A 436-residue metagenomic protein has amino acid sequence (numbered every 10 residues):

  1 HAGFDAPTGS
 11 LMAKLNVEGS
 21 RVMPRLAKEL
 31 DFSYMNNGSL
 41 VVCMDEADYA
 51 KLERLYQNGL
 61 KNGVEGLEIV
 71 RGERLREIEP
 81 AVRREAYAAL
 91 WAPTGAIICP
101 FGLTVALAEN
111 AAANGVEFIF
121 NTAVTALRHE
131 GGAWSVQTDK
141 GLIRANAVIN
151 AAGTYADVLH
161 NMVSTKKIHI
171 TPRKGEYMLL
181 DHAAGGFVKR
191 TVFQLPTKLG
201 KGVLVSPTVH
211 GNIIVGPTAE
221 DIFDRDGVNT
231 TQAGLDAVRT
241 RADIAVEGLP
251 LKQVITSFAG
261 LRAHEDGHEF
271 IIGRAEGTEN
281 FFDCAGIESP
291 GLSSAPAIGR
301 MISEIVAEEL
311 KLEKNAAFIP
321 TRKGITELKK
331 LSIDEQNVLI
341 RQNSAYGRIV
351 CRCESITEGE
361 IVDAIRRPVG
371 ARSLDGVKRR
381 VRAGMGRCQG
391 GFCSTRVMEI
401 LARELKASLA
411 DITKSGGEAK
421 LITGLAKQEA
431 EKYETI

Functional and structural regions predicted by a protein language model:
H1-R74, I78, G202-V203: Dinucleotide-binding Rossmann-like beta1-alpha1 core, especially the glycine-rich loop that anchors the ADP
P7-T8, A13-V17, M44-K51, L90-A112 (+4 more regions): Short beta-strand to alpha-helix junction loop
M44, A152-G153, A285: Glycine-rich, N-terminal phosphate-binding loop of Rossmann-like dinucleotide-binding domains
G63, A106, P196, G200 (+5 more regions): C-terminal catalytic lobe of FAD-dependent flavoproteins
L90-A147, Y155: Helical element adjacent to the flavin cofactor pocket in flavoenzyme catalytic cores
L127-G216, E220-T231, T240, V246-L249 (+1 more regions): Flavin-dependent oxidoreductases
D226, T357-P368, G391-L409: Iron-sulfur (Fe-S) cluster-binding segments and ferredoxin-like electron-carrier domains, especially [2Fe-2S]
K378-S394, D411-T435: Short Fe-S-cluster ligation motifs
